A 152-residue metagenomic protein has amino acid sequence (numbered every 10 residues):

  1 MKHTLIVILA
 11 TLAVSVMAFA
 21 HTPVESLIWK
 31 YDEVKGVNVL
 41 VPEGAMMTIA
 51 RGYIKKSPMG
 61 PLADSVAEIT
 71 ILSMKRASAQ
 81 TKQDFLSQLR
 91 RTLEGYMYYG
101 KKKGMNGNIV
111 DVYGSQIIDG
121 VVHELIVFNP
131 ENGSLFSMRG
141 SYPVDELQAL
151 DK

Functional and structural regions predicted by a protein language model:
M1-L27: Bacterial Sec-dependent N-terminal signal peptides
H3, E33-V39, K75-Q80, Q88-E94 (+1 more regions): Generic detector of short, locally flexible boundary/turn motifs and exposed helical patches
L12-V14, Y31, A63, G104 (+1 more regions): A generic structural signal for short, solvent-exposed coil/turn residues that cap or connect secondary-structure
V24-Q80, D84: Early exported N-terminus immediately downstream of N-terminal targeting peptides
F85-E146: Surface-exposed, polar helix/loop patches in the mature regions of secreted/periplasmic/lumenal proteins that form
D151-K152: A recognition module on extended beta-rich or small alphabeta surfaces enriched in W/G with H and D/E
